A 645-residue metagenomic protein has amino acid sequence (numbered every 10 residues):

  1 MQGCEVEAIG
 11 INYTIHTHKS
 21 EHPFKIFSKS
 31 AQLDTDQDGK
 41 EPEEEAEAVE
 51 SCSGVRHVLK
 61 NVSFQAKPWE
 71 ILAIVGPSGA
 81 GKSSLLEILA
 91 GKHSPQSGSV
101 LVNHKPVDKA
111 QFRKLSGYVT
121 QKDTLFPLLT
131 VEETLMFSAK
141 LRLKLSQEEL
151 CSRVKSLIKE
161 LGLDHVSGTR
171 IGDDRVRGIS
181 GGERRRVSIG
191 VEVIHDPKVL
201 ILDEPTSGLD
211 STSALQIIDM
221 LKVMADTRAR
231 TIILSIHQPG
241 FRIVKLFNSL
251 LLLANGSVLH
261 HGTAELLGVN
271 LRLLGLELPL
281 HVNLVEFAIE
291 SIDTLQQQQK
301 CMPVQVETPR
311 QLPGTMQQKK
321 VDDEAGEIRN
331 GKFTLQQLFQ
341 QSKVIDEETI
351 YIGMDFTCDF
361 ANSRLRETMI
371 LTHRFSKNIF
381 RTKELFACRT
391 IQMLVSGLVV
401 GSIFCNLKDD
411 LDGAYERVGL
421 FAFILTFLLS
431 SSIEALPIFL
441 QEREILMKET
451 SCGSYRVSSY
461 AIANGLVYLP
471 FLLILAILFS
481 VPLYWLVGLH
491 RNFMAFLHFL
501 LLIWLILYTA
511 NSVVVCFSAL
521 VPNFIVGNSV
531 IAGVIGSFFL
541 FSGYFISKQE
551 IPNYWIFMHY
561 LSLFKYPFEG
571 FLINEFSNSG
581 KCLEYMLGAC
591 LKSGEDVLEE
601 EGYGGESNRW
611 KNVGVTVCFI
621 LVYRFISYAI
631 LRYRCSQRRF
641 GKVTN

Functional and structural regions predicted by a protein language model:
M1-E70, P77, S97, V102 (+9 more regions): Topological signature of polytopic alpha-helical transporters
L89-A90: Helix-to-loop junction immediately C-terminal to a conserved catalytic motif
K109-A110, D123-E133: Conserved catalytic motifs of ABC-family nucleotide-binding domains
L129, I171, I179, E192-V193: ABC ATPase signature
I189-G190, I217: Hydrophobic anchor residue at the start of the ABC signature
V193-V199: A short, proline-enriched helix->beta-strand linker immediately N-terminal to the Walker B motif in ABC-type P-loop
L200-E204: Catalytic Walker B motif of ABC-type/P-loop ATPase nucleotide-binding domains
I218-M220, D226, R230-V244, S249-L252 (+2 more regions): Alpha-helical transmembrane segments and their short interhelical loops
